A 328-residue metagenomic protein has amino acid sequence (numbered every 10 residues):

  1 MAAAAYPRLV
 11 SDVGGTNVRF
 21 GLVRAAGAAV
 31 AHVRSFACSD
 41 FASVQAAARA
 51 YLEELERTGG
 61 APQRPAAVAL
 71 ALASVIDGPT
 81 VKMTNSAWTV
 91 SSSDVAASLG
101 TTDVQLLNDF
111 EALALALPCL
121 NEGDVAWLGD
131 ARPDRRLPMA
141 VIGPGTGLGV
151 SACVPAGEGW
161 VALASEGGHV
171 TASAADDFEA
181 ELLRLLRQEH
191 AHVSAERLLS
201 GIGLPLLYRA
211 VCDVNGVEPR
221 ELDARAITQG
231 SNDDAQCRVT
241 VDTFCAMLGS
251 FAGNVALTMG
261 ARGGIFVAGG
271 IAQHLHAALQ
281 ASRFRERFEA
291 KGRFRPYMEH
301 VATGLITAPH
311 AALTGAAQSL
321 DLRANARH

Functional and structural regions predicted by a protein language model:
A2-E56, E181-H328: ATP-binding/phosphotransfer module of carbohydrate and carboxylate kinases, centering on a glycine-rich
V18, V75-D77, G147-S151, L206 (+1 more regions): Short, acidic Gly/Pro/Ser/Thr-rich loop/turn segments
A37-C38, M83-S86, Q105-A112, A131-D134 (+2 more regions): Active-site nucleophile and cofactor-binding loops and adjacent substrate-binding regions of central metabolic enzymes
L55-Q63, P133-R136, M259-G260: Glycine-rich phosphate-binding loop signature in dinucleotide/nucleotide-binding domains
E56-L106, A114-D124, V141, A272-A277: Short beta-strand-loop/turn "lid" adjacent to the catalytic site in phosphate-handling enzymes
D103-D134, R220, R225-C245, S250: ATP-dependent carbohydrate kinase catalytic cores
D124-S194, A277, F284-E289, R293-R295: Glycine-rich phosphate-binding loop of actin/hexokinase-like ATP-binding domains
